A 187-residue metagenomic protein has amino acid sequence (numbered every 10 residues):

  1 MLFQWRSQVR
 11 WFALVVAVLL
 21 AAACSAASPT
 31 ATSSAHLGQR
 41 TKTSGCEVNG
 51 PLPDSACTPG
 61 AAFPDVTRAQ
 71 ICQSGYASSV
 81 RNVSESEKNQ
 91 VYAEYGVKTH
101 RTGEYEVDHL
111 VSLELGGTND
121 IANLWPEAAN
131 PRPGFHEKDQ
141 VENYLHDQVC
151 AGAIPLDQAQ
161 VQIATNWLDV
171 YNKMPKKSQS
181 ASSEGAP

Functional and structural regions predicted by a protein language model:
L2-E106, L115-P187: Nuclease and nuclease-like effector domains acting on nucleic acids or nucleotide cofactors
S112: Short active-site segment of divalent metal-dependent hydrolases/proteases that encodes the spacing between
